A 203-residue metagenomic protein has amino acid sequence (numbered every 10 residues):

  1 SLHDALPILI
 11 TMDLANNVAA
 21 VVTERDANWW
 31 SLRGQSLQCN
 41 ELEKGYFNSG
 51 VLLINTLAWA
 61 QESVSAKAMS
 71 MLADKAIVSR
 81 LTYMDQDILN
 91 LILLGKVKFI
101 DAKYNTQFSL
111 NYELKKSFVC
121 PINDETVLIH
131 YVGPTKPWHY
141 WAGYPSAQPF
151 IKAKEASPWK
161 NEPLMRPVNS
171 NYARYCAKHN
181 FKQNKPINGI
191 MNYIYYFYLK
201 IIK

Functional and structural regions predicted by a protein language model:
L2-L6: Short, small-residue-biased leader/transition segments that mark boundaries at the very start of proteins
L9: Basic, amphipathic DNA-recognition helix from helix-turn-helix-like DNA-binding domains
M12-A27: A short, conserved acidic/glycine-rich loop-to-beta-strand motif that forms the donor nucleotide-sugar/metal
A27-L42: Surface-exposed acidic, glycine/proline-enriched linker/cap segments that occur as 15-30-residue helix-coil
L42, N48-K203: A glycosyltransferase accessory/donor-loop signature
